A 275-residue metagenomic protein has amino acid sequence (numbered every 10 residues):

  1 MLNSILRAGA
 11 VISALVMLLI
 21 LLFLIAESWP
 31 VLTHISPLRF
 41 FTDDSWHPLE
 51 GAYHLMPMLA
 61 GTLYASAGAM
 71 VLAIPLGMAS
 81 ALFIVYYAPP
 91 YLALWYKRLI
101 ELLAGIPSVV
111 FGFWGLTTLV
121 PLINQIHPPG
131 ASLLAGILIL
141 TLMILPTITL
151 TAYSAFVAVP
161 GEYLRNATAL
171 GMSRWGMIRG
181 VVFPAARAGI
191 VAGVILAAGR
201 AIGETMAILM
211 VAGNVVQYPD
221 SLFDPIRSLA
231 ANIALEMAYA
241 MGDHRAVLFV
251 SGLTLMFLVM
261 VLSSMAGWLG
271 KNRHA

Functional and structural regions predicted by a protein language model:
M1-I5, I25-A69, P89-P90, L235-A246: Periplasmic/extracellular loop-to-transmembrane helix junction in inner-membrane transport proteins
M1-L22: N-terminal signal-anchor/first transmembrane alpha helix
G68-I100, F113, V120-P121, S263-K271: Transmembrane-helix boundary motif in ABC transporter permease subunits
P89-L94, P160, L164-A192: Amphipathic cytosolic juxtamembrane alpha-helices at the membrane-cytosol interface of multi-pass membrane transporters
E101-L140: Generic hydrophobic transmembrane alpha-helix motif, especially the helices
T151-A152, R174-M210: Transmembrane alpha-helices
Y153-V157, G161-L164, T168, I195 (+1 more regions): C-terminal transmembrane helix and the adjacent membrane-cytosol boundary/short C-terminal tail of inner/organellar
I208-M256: Interhelical loop and adjacent transmembrane-helix boundary motif in polytopic membrane transport permeases
